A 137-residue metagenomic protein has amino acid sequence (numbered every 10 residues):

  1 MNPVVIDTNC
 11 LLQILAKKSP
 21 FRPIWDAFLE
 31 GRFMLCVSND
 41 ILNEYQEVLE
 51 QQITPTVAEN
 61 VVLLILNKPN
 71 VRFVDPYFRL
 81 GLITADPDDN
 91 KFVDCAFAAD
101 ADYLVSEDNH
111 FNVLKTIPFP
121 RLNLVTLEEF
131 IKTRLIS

Functional and structural regions predicted by a protein language model:
M1-P3: Extreme N-terminal starter segment of soluble prokaryotic enzymes
I6, A16, R22-E50: PIN/NYN-family metal-dependent endoribonuclease catalytic core
C10-L11, I41, H110-F111: Alpha-helix capping/helix-boundary segments
A27, C95, T116: Hydrophobic/aromatic ligand-binding patch that stacks against planar heteroaromatic rings of cofactors or nucleotides
N70-L104, N109, V113: Active-site neighborhoods of divalent-metal-dependent phosphate/nucleic-acid chemistry enzymes
N109-S137: Acidic, PIN/NYN-like endoribonuclease modules and their adjacent C-terminal/linker elements
